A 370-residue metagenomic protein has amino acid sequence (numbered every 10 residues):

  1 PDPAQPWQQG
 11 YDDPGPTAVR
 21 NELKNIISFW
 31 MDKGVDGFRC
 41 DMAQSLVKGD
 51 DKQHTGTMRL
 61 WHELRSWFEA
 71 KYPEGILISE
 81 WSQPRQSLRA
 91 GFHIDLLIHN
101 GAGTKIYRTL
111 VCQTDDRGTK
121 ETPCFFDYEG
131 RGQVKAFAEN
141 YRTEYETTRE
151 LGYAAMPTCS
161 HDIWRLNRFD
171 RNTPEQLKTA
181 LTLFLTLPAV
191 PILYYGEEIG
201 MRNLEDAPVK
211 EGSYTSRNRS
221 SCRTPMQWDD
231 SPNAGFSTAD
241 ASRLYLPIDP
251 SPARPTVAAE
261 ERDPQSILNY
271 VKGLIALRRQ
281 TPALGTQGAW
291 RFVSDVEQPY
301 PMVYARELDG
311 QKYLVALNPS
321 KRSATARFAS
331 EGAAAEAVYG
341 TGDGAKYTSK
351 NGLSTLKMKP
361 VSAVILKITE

Functional and structural regions predicted by a protein language model:
P1-L46, R59-A189: Alpha-amylase-like alpha-glycosidases and glucanotransferases acting on alpha-linked glucans and related
K48-G56: Short, flexible/disordered intra-domain loops and linkers
D51, A207, A326-A329: Short amphipathic alpha-helical segments
E69-K71, Q83, L88-G91, T119-E121 (+3 more regions): Loop/helix patches that line or flank the sugar-binding groove of alpha-linked glycan CAZymes
H161, M226, L274, A335 (+1 more regions): A residue-level signal for conserved active-site and pocket-lining positions in enzyme catalytic cores
S323-D343: Beta-strand-rich binding/interaction modules
D343-S349: Short, structured beta-strand/loop micro-motifs enriched in basic residues and often containing a Trp
K350-E370: C-terminal beta-strand-rich structural cap/linker in extracellular carbohydrate-active enzymes
